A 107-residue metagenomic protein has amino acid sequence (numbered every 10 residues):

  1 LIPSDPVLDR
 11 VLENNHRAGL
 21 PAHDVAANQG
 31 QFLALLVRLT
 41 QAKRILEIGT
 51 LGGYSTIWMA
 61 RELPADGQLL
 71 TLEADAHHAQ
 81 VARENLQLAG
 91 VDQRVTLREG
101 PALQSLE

Functional and structural regions predicted by a protein language model:
L1-V25: Rossmann-like AdoMet
L20-E107: S-adenosylmethionine/decaboxylated-SAM
